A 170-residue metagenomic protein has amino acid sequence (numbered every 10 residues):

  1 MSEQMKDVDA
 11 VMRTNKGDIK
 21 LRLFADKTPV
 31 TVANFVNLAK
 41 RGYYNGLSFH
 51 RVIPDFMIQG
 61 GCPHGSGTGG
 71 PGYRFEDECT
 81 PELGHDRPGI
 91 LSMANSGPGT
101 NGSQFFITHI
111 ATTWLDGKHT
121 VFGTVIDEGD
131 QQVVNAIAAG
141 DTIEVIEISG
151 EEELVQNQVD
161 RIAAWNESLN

Functional and structural regions predicted by a protein language model:
M1-N170: Cyclophilin-like peptidyl-prolyl cis-trans isomerases
